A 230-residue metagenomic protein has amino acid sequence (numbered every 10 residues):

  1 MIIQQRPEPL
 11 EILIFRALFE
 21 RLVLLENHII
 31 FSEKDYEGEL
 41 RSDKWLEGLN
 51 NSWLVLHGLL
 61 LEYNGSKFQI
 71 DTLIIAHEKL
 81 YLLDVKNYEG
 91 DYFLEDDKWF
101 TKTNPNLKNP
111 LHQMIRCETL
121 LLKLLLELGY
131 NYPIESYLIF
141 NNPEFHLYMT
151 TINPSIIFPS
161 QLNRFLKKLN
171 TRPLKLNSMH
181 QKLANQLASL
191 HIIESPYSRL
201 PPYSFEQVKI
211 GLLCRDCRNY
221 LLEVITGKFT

Functional and structural regions predicted by a protein language model:
M1-F68, N104-N109, I115-T230: Surface-exposed interaction regions that form or flank ligand-binding interfaces
G65, I75-D97: Active-site beta-strand-loop-beta-strand hairpin of nuclease catalytic cores that positions key catalytic residues
D96-N104: Short glycine/proline- and charge-enriched loop/turn segments that cap or connect secondary-structure elements
